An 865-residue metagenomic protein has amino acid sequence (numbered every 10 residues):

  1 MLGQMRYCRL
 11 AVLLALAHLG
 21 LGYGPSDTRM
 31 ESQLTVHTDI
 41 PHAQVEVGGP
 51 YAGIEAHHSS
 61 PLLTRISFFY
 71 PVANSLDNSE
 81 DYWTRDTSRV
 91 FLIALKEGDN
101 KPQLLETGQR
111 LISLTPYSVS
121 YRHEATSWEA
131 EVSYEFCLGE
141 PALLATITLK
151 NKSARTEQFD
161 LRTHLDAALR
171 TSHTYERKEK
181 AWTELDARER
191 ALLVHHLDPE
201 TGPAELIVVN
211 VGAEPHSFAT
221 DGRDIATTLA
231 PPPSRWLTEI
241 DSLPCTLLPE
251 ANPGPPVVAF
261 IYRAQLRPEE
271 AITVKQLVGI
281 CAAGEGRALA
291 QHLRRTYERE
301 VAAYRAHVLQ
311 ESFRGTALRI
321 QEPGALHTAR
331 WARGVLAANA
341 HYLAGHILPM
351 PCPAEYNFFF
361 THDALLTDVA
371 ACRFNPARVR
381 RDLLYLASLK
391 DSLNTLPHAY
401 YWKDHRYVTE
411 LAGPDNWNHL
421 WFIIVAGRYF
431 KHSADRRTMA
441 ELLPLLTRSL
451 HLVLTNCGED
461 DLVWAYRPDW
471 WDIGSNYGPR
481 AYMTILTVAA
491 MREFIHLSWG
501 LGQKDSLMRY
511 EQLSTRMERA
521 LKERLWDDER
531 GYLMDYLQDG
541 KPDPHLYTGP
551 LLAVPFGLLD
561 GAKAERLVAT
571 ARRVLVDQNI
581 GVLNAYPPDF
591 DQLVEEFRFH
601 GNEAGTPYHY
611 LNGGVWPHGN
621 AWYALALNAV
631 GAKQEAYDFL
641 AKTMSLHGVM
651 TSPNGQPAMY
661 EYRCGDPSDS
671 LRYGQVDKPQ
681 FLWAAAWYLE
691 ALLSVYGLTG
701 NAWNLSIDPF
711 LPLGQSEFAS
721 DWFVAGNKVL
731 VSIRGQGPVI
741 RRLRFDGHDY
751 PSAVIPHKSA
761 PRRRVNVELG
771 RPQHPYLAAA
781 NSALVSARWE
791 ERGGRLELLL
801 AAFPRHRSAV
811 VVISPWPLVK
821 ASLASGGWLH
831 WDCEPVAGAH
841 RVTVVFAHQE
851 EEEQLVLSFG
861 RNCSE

Functional and structural regions predicted by a protein language model:
P25-L34, V119-R122, T126-E239, V258-F260 (+2 more regions): Polysaccharide-binding surfaces and accessory modules of carbohydrate-active proteins
D27-E124, H195-E239, R305-Q321, G697: An extended acidic
D27-R85, Y356-F359, L411-H432, Y532-T570 (+5 more regions): C-terminal capping/lid segments that line or modulate ligand- or cofactor-binding pockets
E97-V132, W622-W828, D832, E850-E852: Non-catalytic C-terminal accessory modules of carbohydrate-active enzymes
L144, E157-F159, A204, A264-E285 (+2 more regions): Short Pro-Gly-centered flexible turn/kink motifs
L193, P268, N357-D460, R480-V488 (+5 more regions): Aromatic-rich carbohydrate-recognition surfaces in CAZymes
L318-L326, A371-L383, Y429-T447, I495-T515 (+3 more regions): Structural helix-adjacent loops and short alpha-helical linkers that scaffold large soluble proteins
R319-F358, R381-P414, H451-P479, E518-V615 (+3 more regions): Extended glycan-interaction surfaces of carbohydrate-active proteins
